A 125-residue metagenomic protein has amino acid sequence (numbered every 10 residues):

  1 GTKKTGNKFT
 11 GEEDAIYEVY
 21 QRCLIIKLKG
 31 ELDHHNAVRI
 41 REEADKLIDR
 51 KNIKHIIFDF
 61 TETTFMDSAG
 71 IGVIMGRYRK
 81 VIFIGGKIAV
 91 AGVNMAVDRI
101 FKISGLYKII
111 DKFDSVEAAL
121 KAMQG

Functional and structural regions predicted by a protein language model:
T2-K8: Intrinsically disordered or compositionally simple regulatory linkers and C-terminal tails in signal-transduction
F9-E42, F60: STAS-typified acidic loop motif
Q21-L24, A69, I82, E117: Generic alpha-helical secondary structure signal
H34-I110: Amphipathic alpha-helical interaction surfaces in cytosolic regulatory modules
M95, E117-A118: Acidic phosphotransfer microenvironment of two-component signaling modules
D111-S115: Short acidic-hydrophobic, aromatic-tinged amphipathic segments that line or gate anion-handling sites
M123-G125: A short, charged, amphipathic alpha-helix used as a generic interaction element across diverse proteins
